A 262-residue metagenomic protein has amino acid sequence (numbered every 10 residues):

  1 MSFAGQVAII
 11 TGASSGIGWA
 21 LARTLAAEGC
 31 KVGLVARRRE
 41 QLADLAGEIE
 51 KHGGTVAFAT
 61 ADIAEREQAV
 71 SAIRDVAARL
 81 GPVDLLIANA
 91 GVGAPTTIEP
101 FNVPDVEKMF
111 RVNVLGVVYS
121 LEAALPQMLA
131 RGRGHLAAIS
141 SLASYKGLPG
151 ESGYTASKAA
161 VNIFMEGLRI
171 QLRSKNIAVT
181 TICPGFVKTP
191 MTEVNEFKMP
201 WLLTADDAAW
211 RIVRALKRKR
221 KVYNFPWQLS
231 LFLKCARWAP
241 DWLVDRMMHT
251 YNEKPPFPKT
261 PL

Functional and structural regions predicted by a protein language model:
V7, S14-S15: Conserved glycine-rich cofactor-binding loop
C30-L45: Conserved glycine-rich Rossmann-like NAD(P)H-binding loop of the short-chain dehydrogenase/reductase
R39, T60-S71, V103: The beta1-alpha1 cofactor-binding region of Rossmann-like NAD(H)/NADP(H)-dependent oxidoreductases
T97-F110: Substrate-binding pocket helix/loop in short-chain dehydrogenase/reductase
L121, S157: Active-site helix of classical SDR
S141: Residue(s) in the substrate-gating loop at a strand-loop-helix junction that position the organic substrate next
T181, F197-F232: C-terminal helical subdomain
